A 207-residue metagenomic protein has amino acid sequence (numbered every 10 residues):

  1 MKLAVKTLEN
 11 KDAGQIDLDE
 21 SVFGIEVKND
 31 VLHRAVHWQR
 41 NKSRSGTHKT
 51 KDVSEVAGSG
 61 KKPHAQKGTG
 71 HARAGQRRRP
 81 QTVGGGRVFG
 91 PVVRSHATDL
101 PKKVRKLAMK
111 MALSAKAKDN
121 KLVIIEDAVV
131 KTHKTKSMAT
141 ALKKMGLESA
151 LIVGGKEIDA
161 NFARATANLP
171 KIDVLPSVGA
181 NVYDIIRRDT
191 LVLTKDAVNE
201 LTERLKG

Functional and structural regions predicted by a protein language model:
M1-S45, G90-G207: Extended polybasic, low-complexity segments that bind anionic RNA or targeting/receptor surfaces
V31-K67: A short, flexible low-complexity segment enriched in Lys/Arg and Gly/Pro that occurs in N-terminal basic tails
V53-F89: Glycine/serine-rich anion-binding loops at beta->alpha junctions that coordinate negatively charged ligand groups
